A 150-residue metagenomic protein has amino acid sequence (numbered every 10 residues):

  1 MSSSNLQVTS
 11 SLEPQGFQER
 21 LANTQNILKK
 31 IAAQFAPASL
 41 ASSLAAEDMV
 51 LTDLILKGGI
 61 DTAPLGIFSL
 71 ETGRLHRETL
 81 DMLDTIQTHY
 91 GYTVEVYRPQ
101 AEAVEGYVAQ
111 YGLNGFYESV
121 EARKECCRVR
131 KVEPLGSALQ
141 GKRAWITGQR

Functional and structural regions predicted by a protein language model:
S2-R150: ATP-dependent adenylation/nucleotidyltransferase module used to activate substrates
